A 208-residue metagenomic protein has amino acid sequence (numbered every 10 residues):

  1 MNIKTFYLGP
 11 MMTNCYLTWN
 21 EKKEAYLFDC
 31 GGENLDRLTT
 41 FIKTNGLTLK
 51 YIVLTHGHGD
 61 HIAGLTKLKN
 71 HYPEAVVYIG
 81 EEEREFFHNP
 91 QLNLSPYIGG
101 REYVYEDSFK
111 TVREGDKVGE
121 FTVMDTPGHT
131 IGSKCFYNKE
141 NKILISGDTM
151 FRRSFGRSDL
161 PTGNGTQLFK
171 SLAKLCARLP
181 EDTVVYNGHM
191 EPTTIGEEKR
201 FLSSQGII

Functional and structural regions predicted by a protein language model:
M1-N45, F136-G147: Conserved beta-strand hairpin/beta-sheet module of binuclear metal-dependent hydrolase folds, prominently
F6, T18, R113-G119: Short acidic-hydrophobic surface loop/beta-edge motif
F6-Y7, D107-F109, D125-P127: Short Gly/Pro-enriched turn/cap motifs at secondary-structure boundaries
E33, L94-P96, V123-D125, T130-I208: Metallo-beta-lactamase
E33-D36, T40-V118, R200-S204: Active-site HxH/HxHxD metal-binding segment of metal-dependent hydrolases
